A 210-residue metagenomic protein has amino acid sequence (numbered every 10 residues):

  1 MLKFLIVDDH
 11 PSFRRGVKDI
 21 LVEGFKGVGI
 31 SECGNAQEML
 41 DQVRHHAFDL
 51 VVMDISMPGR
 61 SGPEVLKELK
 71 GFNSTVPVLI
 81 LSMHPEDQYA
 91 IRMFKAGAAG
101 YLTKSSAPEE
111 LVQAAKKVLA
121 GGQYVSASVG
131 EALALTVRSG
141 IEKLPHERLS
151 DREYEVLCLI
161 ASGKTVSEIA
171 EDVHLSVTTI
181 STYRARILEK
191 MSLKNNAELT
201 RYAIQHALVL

Functional and structural regions predicted by a protein language model:
E32-L50: Acidic, metal-coordinating helix/loop segments flanking the phosphotransfer/catalytic sites of two-component signaling
N35, S61-E64: Acidic catalytic/metal-coordinating carboxylates
D41, P63-T75: Short amphipathic alpha-helix used as the core "switch/output" element in two-component signaling
D54, S82: Active-site residues of response regulator receiver
M57: Receiver (REC) domain active-site loop signature in two-component systems and cognate sites in sensor histidine kinases
Y89-K95, G100-D151, E155, L208-V209: Short, flexible helix-to-coil linker/hinge segments that flank and couple to helix-turn-helix
E142-T178: Helix-turn-helix DNA-binding segment
T165-E198: Recognition helix of helix-turn-helix DNA-binding domains
